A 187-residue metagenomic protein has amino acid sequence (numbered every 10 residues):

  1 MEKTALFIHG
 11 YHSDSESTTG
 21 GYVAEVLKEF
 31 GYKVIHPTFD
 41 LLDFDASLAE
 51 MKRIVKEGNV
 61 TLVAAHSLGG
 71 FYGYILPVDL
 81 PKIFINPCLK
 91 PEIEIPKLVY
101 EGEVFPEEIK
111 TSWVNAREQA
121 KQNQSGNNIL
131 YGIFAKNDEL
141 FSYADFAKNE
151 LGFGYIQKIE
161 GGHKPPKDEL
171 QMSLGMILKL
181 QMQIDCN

Functional and structural regions predicted by a protein language model:
E2-E57, H163: Active-site catalytic motif of lipid deacylating hydrolases and related acyltransferases
F7-Y11, A64, G126, I133-A135: Short hydrophobic segments within beta-strands
S17-T18, Y72-I75, I93-E94, S142-A144: Short glycine-/acidic-enriched loop or helix-start segments at secondary-structure transitions that form or flank
L27, L76-P77: Aromatic pocket-lining residues of Rossmann-like dinucleotide-binding sites
F39-L42, V60-L62, V104-W113: Short, flexible loop segments at the rims of nucleotide/cofactor-binding pockets, characterized by
L62-V63, K82: Conserved alpha/beta-hydrolase fold motif
V63-Y74: Gly/Ala-rich beta-loop-alpha elbow adjacent to hydrolase catalytic centers
L80-N187: The alpha/beta-hydrolase serine catalytic core
